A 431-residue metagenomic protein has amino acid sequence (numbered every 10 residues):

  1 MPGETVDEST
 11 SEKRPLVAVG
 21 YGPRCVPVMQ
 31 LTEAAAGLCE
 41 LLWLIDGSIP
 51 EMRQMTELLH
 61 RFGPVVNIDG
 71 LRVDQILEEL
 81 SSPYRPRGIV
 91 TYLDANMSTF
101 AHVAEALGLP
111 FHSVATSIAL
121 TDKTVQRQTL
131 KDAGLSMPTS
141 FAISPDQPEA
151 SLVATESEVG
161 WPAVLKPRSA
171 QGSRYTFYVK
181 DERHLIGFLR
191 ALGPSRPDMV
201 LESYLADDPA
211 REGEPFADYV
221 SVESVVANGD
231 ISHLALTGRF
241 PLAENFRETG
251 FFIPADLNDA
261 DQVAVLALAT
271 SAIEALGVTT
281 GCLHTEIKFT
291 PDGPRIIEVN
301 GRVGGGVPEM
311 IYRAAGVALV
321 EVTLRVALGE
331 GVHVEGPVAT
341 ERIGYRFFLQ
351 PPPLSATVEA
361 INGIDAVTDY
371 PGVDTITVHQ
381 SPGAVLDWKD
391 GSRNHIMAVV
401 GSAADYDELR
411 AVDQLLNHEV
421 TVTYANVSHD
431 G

Functional and structural regions predicted by a protein language model:
G3-V6, R325-G431: Peripheral (often C-terminal) accessory segments that flank ATP-dependent C-N-forming ligase machineries
S9-P83: Domain-scale detector for complete catalytic domains at protein termini or as standalone homologs
E57-I143, D387-H395, E408-Q414: Conserved N-proximal alpha/beta basic substrate-recognition cap immediately N-terminal to, or forming the N-lobe
A101, G293-R302: A short beta-strand motif that forms the metal-chelation/ATP-contact edge of phosphoryl-transfer active sites
S136-P138, E158, P162-L165, Y178-P215 (+3 more regions): Conserved ATP-binding module of the ATP-grasp superfamily
I143, T176-D181, V225-A227: Short beta-strand-to-turn element immediately C-terminal to the catalytic PLP-Schiff-base lysine in fold type I
A163, S232, R295-E298: Protein kinase-like catalytic core scaffold
R183, A206, E212-V278, C282 (+2 more regions): ATP-dependent carboxylate/phosphate-activation module, predominantly the ATP-grasp catalytic core and closely related
